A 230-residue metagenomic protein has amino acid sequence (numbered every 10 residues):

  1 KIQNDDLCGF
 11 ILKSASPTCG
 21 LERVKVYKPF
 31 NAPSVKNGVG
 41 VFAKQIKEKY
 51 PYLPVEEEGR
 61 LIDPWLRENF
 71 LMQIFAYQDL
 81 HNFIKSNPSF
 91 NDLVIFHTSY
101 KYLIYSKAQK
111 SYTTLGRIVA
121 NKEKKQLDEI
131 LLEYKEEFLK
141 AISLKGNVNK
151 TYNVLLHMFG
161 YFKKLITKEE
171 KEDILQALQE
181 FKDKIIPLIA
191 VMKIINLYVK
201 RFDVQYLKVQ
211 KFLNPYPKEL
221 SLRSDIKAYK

Functional and structural regions predicted by a protein language model:
I2-I84: Internal, conserved structured core segments that host functional sites
A32, L53-K230: Acidic, Ser/Pro/Thr-rich low-complexity regulatory regions and the short amphipathic helical interaction modules they
